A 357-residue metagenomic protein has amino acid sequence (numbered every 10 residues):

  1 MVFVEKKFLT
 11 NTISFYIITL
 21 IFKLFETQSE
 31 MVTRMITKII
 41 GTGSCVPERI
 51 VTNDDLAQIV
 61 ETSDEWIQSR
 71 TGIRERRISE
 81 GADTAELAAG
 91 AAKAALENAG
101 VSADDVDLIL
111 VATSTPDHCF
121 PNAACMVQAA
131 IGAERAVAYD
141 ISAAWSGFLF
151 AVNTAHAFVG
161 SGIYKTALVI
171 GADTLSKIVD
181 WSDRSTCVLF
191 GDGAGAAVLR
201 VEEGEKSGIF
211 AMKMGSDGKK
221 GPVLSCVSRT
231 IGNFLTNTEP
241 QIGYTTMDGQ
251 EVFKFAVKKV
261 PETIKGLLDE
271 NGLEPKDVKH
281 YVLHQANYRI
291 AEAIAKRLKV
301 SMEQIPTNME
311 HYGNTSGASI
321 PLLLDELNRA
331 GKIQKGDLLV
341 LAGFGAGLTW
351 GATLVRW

Functional and structural regions predicted by a protein language model:
T10-T12, Y16-E26: Short, positively charged and aromatic/hydrophobic N-terminal segments
V32-G81, D183-K254, K258, E262 (+1 more regions): Condensing-enzyme catalytic core mediating Claisen C-C bond formation in acyl metabolism
I39-G41, A82-S142, L149, E270-R297: Conserved beta-ketoacyl condensing-enzyme motif
C45, A112-D117, A143-S146, G171-S176 (+3 more regions): Acidic, glycine-rich active-site loops and adjacent beta-strand->loop/helix elements that engage anionic groups
T62-S63, T84-A99, A123, F255-E270 (+1 more regions): Short, well-ordered amphipathic alpha-helical segments that serve as non-catalytic structural scaffolds within diverse
W66-R70, R74-E86, T113-A167, K296-L323: Conserved catalytic cysteine-centered active-site region of acyl-thioester-dependent Claisen-condensing enzymes
G160-A194: Flexible, glycine-rich active-site loops centered on histidine and acidic residues that chelate a metal or position
D325-A342, L348-W357: Catalytic phosphate/nucleotide-handling subdomain of diverse soluble enzymes
